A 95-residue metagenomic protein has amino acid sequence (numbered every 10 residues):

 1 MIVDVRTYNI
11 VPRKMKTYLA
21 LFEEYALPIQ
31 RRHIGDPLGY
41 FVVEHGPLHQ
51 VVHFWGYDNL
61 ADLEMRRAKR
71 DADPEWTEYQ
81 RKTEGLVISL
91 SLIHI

Functional and structural regions predicted by a protein language model:
I2-N9, G39-D71: Short, well-ordered beta-strand segments in beta-rich or mixed alpha/beta enzyme and ligand-binding folds
V3, I10-P12, E24, H33 (+2 more regions): Long, low-complexity, Ser/Thr/Gly/Pro-rich intrinsically disordered segments that act as flexible linkers and assembly
K14-G39: Short amphipathic alpha-helical segments
T17-L21, A68, E78-R81: A short acidic/glycine-rich loop-to-helix N-cap element
E24, R70-D73: Short, conserved loop/turn and helix-capping segments at secondary-structure boundaries that abut family-defining
A26, F54, D62-M65, T77-S91: Alpha-helical membrane-protein topology signature
I29, P74-E75: A common structural junction motif
I93-I95: Conserved small/polar residues in nucleotide/adenosyl-binding loops
